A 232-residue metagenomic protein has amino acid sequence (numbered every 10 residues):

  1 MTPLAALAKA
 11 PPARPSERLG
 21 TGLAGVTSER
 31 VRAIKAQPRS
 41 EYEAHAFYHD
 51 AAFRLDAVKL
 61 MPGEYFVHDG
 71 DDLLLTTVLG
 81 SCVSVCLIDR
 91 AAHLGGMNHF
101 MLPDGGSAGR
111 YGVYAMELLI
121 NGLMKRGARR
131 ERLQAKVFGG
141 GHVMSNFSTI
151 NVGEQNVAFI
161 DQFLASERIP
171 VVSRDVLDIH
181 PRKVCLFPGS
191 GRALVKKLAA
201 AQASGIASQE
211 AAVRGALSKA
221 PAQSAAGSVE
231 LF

Functional and structural regions predicted by a protein language model:
M1-C82, A91-L94, F100-D104, G109-Q134 (+1 more regions): Short acidic-hydrophobic catalytic motif
V85: Active-site-proximal betaalpha loop/short-helix elements that scaffold phosphoryl/nucleotidyl transfer chemistry
